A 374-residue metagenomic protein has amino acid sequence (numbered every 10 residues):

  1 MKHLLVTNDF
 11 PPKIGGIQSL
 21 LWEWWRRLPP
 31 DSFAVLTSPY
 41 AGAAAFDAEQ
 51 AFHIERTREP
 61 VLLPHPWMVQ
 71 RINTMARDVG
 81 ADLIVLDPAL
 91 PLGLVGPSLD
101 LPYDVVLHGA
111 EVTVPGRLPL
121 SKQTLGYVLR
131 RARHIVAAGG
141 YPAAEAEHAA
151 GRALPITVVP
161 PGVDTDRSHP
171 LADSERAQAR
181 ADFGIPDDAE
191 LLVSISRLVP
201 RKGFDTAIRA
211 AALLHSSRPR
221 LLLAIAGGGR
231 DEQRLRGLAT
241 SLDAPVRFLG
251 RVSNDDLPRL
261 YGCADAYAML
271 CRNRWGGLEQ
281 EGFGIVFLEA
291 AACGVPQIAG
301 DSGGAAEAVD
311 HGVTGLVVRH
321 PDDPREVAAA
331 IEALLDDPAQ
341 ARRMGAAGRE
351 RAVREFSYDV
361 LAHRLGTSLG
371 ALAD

Functional and structural regions predicted by a protein language model:
L4, P186-K202, I208-A212: Conserved donor-binding/catalytic core segment of Leloir-type glycosyltransferases
P39, Y141, G162: Carbohydrate-associated surface elements
L86-L92, L107: Short His-centered aromatic/hydrophobic patch
H169-I185: A short helix/loop element that forms part of the nucleotide-sugar donor recognition site in Leloir-type
Q233, A306-E332, A339-R343: Change "using UDP/GDP/dTDP sugars" to "using nucleotide sugars
Q233-P258, A266: Nucleotide-activated donor-binding/catalytic signature segment of Leloir-type glycosyltransferases, i.e., the conserved
G262-Q280, V295: Acidic donor-binding loop of glycosyltransferase active sites
F287, A291-A292, P296-A299, V309: Short hydrophobic beta-strand element within catalytic cores of glycosyltransferases and related nucleotide-activated
